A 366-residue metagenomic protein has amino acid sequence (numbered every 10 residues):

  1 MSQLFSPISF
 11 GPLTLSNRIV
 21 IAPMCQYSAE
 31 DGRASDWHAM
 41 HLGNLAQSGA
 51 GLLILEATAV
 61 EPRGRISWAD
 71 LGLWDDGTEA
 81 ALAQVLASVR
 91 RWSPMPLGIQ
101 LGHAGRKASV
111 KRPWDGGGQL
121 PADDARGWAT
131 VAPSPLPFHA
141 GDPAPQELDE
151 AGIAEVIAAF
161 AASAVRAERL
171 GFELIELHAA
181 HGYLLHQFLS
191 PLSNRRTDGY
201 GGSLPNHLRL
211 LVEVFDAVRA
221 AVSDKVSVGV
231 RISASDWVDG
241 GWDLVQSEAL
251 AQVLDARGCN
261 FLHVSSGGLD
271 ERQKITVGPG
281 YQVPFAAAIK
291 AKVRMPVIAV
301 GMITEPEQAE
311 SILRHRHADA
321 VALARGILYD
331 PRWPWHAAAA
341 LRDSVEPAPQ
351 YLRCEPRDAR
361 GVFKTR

Functional and structural regions predicted by a protein language model:
M1-R366: Flavin-dependent oxidoreductase catalytic cores
